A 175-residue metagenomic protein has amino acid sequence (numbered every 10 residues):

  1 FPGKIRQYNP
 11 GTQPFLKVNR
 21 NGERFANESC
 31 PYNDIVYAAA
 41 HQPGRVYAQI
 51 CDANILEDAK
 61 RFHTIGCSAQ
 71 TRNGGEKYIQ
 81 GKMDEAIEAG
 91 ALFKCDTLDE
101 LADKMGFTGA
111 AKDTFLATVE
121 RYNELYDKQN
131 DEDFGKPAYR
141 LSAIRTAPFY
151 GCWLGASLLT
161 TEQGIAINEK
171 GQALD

Functional and structural regions predicted by a protein language model:
F1-A110: An anion/pyrophosphate-binding glycine-rich loop and adjacent beta-alpha core in soluble alpha-beta enzymes
K112-D175: A glycine-rich dinucleotide-binding beta-alpha-beta segment and adjacent secondary-structure elements that constitute
